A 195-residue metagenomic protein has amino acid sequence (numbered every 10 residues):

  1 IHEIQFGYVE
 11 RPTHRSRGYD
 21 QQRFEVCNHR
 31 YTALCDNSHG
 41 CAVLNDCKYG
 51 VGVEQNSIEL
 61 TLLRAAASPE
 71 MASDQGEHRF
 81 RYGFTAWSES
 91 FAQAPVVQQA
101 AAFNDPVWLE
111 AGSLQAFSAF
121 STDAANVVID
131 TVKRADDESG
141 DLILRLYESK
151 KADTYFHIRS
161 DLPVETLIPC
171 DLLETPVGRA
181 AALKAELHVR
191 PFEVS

Functional and structural regions predicted by a protein language model:
I1-S195: C-terminal (or distal) subdomains of carbohydrate-active enzymes
